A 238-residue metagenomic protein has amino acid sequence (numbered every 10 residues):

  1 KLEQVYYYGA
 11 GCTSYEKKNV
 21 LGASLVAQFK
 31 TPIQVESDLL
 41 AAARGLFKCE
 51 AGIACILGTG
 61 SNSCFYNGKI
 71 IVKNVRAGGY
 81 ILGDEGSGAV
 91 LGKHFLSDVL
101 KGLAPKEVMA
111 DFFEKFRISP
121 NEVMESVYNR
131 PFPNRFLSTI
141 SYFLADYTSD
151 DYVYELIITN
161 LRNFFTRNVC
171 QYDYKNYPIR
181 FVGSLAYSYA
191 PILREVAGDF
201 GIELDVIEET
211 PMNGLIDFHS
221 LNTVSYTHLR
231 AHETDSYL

Functional and structural regions predicted by a protein language model:
K1-Q4, A23-A27, L46-I53, H94-S225: ATP-binding/phosphotransfer module of carbohydrate and carboxylate kinases, centering on a glycine-rich
K1-T13: N-terminal short beta-loop-beta anion/metal-coordinating cradle
C12, L185-A186, A231: Hydrophobic pocket-lining residues within nucleotide cofactor-binding pockets
C12-E107: Phosphate-binding/catalytic loop of phosphoryl-transfer enzymes
T227-T234: Conserved small/polar residues in nucleotide/adenosyl-binding loops
